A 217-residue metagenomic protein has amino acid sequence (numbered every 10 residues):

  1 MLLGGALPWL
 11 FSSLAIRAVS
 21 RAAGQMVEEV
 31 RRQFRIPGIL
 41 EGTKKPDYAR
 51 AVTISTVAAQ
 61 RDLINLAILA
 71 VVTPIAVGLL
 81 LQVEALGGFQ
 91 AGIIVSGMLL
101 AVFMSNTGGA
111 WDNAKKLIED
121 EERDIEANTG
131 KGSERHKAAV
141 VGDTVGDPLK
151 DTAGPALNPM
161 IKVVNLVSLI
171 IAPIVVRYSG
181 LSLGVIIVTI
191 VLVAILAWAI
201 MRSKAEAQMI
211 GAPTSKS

Functional and structural regions predicted by a protein language model:
M1-S217: Hydrophobic, small-residue-rich transmembrane alpha-helices and their short perimembrane loops in multi-pass membrane
